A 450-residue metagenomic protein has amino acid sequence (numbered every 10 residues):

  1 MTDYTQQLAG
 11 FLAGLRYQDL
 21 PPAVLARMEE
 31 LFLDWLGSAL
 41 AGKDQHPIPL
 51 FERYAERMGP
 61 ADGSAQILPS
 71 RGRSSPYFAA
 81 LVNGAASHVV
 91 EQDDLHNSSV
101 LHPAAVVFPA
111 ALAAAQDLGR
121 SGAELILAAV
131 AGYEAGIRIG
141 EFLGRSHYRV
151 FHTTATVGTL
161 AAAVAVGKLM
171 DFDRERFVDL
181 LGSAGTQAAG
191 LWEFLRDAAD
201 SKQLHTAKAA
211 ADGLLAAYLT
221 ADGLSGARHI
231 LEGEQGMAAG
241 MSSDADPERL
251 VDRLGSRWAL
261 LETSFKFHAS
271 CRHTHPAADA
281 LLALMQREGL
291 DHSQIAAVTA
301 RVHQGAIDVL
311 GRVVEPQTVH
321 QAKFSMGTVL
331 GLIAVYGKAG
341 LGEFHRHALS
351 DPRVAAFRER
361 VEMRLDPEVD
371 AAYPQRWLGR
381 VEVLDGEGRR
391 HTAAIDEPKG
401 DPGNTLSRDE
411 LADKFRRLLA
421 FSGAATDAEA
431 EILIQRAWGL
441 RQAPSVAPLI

Functional and structural regions predicted by a protein language model:
M1-V100, R196, S201-A211, Y218-I450: Terminal-appendage/accessory-domain detector
T5, V107, A129, Y133-G136 (+1 more regions): Hydrophobic faces of stable alpha-helices that mediate helix-helix packing
P21, F32, V107-A114, T156-L169 (+3 more regions): Alpha-helical scaffold elements that line and support the substrate/ligand-binding pocket of soluble hydrolases
L25, E29, L33, V107 (+3 more regions): Hydrophobic face of alpha-helices
R73, L81-S121, E134-A135, I139: Function-dense linear segments that define catalytic or interfacial modules in macromolecule-processing proteins
S87, V106-F108, A113, A135 (+3 more regions): Short connector loops/turns at beta-strand edges and beta->alpha or beta->beta junctions
A115-L215, D222, A227-H229, G233-E234: Glycine-rich, mobile lid/loop segments that gate access to catalytic sites or pores
